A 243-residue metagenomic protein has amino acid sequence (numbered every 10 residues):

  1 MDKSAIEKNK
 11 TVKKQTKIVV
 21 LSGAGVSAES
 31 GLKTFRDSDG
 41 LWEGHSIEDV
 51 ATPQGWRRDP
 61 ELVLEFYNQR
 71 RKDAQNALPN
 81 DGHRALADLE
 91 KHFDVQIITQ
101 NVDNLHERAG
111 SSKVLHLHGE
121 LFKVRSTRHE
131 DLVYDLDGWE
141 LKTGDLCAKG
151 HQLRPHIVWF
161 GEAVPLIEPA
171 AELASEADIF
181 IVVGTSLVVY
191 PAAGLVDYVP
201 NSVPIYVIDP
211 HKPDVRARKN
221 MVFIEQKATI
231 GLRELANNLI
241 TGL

Functional and structural regions predicted by a protein language model:
M1-L243: Conserved catalytic core of sirtuin-type NAD+-dependent deacylases
